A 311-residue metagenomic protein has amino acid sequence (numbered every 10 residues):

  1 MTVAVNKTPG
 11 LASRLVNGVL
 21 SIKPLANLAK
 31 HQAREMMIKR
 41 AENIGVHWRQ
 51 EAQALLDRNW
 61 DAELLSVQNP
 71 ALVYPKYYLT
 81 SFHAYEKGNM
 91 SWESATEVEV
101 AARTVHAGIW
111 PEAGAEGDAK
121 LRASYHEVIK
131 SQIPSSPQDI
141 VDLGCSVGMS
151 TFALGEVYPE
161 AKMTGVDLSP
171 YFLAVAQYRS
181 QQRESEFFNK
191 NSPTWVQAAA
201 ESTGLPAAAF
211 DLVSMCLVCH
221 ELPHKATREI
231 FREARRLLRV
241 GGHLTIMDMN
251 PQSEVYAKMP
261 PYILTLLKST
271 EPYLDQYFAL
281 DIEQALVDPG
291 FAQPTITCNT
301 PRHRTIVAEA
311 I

Functional and structural regions predicted by a protein language model:
N6, G10-E97: N-terminal auxiliary segments of SAM/dcSAM-dependent transferases
V100-Q138: Conserved alpha-helix/loop element of class I SAM-dependent methyltransferases that forms part of the SAM/SAH-binding
D139-S202: Class I SAM-dependent methyltransferase SAM/SAH-binding core
E201-V213: A short acidic, Gly/Pro-enriched loop at the edge of an enzyme's catalytic core that lines a small-molecule cofactor
D211-K225: A short SAM/SAH-binding and catalytic strip from SAM-dependent methyltransferases
R228, H243-P289, Q293-C298: C-terminal alpha-helical "lid/dimerization" subdomain adjacent to the S-adenosyl-L-methionine
R228-V240: A short glycine-rich, Lys/Arg-flanked "PGG" loop and its adjoining helix->strand segment in the class I
I306-I311: C-terminal lobe and adjacent flexible extensions of AdoMet/dcAdoMet transferase-like proteins
